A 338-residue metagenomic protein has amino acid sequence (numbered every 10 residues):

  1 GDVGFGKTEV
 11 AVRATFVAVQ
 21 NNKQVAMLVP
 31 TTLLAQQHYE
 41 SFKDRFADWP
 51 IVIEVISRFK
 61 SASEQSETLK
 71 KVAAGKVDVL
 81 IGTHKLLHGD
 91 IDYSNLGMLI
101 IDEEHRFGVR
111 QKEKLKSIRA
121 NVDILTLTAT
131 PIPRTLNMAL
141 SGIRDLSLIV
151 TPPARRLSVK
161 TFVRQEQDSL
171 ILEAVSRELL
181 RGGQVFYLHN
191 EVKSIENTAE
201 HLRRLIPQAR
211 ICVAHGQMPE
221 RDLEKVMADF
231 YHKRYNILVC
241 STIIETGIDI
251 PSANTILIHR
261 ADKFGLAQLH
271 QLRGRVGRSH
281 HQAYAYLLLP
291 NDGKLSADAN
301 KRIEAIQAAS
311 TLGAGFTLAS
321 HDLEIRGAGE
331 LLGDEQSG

Functional and structural regions predicted by a protein language model:
F5-V25, S41-R45: Walker A/P-loop NTP-binding motif
A11, H38-Y39, H88-S94, E104-R119 (+3 more regions): Conserved ATPase-coupling elements of RecA-like P-loop NTPase cores
N22-V25, V52, G75-V79, N95-M98 (+6 more regions): Loop/turn-to-beta-strand initiation segments
Q24, V29-L80, H84-K85, F162 (+1 more regions): Conserved nucleic-acid-binding Ia/Ib motif block in the N-terminal RecA-like helicase ATPase lobe
T32-L33, I53-A62, I100-I101, R106 (+5 more regions): Flexible beta-alpha connector loops of hexameric P-loop NTPases
Q36, Y93-M98, E104-G182: Post-DEXD/H (motif II) to motif III coupling segment of the RecA-like Helicase ATP-binding lobe
F59-L80, H88-L96, E220-I237: Conserved motor-coupling elements within RecA-like helicase/translocase cores
D168-F186, N190, S194-G338: C-terminal helicase module of SF1/SF2 nucleic-acid helicases/translocases
